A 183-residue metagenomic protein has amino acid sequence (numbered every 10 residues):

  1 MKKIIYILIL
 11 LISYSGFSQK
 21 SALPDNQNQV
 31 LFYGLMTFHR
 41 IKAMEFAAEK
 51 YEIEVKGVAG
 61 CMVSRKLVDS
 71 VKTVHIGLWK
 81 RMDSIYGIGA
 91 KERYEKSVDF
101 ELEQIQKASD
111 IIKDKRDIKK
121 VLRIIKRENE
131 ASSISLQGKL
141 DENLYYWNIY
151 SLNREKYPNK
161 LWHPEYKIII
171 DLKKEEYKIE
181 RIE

Functional and structural regions predicted by a protein language model:
M1-A22: Bacterial Sec-dependent N-terminal signal peptides
K20-E183: Short beta-strand and adjacent turn/loop elements
